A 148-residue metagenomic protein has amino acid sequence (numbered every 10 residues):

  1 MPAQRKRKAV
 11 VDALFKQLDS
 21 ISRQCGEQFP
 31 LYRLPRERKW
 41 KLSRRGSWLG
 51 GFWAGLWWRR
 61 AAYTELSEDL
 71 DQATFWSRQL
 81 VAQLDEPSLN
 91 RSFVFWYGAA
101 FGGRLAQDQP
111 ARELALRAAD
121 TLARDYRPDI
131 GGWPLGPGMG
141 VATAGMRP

Functional and structural regions predicted by a protein language model:
M1-P148: Glycan-recognition and catalytic cores of secretory/periplasmic carbohydrate-active enzymes
